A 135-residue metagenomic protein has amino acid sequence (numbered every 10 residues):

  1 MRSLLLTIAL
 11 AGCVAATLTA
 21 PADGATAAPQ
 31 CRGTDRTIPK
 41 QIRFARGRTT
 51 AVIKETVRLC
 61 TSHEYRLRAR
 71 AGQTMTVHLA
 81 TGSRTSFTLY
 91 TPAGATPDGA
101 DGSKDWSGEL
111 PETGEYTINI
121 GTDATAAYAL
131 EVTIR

Functional and structural regions predicted by a protein language model:
M1-L5: Positively charged n-region of N-terminal signal peptides that target proteins for export
T7-T17: Bacterial N-terminal signal peptides
T19-A22: N-terminal signal peptide c-region/cleavage motif recognized by signal peptidases
A25-E64: Non-catalytic extracellular/lumenal accessory regions of secreted precursors
T26-A27, A95, E131-R135: Mature soluble domains of exported/periplasmic/lumenal proteins and thiol-rich metal-chelating peptides
T37, S103, T125-A129: Short edge beta-strand segments in beta-sheet-rich domains
V57-D123: Acidic, Ser/Thr/Pro-rich low-complexity intrinsically disordered segments
H63, A124-R135: Edge beta-strands of jelly-roll/beta-sandwich modules across compartments, strongly enriched in secreted/luminal
